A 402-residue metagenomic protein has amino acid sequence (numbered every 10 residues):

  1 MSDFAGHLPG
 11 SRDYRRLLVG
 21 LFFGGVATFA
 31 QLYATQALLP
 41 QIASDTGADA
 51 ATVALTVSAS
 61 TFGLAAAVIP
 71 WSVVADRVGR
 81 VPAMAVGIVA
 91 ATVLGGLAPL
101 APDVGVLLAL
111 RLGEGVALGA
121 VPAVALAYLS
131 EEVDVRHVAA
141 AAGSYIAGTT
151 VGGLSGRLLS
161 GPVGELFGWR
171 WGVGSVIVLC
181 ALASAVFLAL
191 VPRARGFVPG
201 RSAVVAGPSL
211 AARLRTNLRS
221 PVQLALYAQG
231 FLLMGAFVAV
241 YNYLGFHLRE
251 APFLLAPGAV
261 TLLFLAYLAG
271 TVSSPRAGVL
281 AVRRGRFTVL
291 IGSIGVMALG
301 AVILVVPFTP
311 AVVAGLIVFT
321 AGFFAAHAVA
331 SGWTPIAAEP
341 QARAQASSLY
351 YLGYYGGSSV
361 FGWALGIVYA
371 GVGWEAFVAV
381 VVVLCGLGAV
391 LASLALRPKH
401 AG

Functional and structural regions predicted by a protein language model:
S2-S11, P192-Y227: Juxtamembrane intracellular "pre-TM" segments in multi-pass secondary transporters
G47, G79, L100-V106, V306-P307: Helix-breaking motifs and short loop linkers at transmembrane-helix boundaries and internal kinks in secondary membrane
A66-D103: Conserved MFS/SLC helix-loop-helix module at the cytosolic interface between two early adjacent transmembrane helices
A67-G79, V272-G285, Y369-A370: Helix-to-loop junctions at the C-terminal end of transmembrane segments in multipass secondary transporters
L110-V151: Cytoplasmic helix-loop-helix junction between adjacent transmembrane helices in 12-TM secondary transporters
V135-R136, G143-P192: Helix-loop-helix hairpin linking two adjacent transmembrane segments in secondary transporters
F287-A330: C-terminal transmembrane helical hairpin of 12-TM major facilitator-type secondary transporters
A337-W374: A late C-terminal transmembrane helix in Major Facilitator Superfamily
